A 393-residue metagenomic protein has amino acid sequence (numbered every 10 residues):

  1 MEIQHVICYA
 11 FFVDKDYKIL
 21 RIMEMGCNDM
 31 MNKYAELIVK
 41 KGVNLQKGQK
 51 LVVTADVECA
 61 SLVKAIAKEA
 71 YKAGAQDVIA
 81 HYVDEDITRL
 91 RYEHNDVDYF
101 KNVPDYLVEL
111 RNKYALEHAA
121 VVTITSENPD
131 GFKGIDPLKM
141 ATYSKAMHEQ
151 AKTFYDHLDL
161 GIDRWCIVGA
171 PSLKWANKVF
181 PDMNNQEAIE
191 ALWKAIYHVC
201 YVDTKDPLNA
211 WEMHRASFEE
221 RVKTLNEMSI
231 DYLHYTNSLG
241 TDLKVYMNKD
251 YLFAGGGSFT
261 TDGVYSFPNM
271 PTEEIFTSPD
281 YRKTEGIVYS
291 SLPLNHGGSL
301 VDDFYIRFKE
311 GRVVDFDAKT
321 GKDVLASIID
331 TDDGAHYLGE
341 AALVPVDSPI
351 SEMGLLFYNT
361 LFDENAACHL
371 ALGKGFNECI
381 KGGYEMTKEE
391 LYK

Functional and structural regions predicted by a protein language model:
H5: Cationic, low-complexity basic patches in intrinsically disordered or flexible, solvent-exposed regions
D14-Y17: Intrinsic-disorder-associated, low-complexity terminal segments enriched in Asp/Asn/His/Tyr and depleted of Lys/Arg
M23-E285: Active-site bordering "gate/hinge" segments that shape substrate access to catalytic or cofactor-binding pockets
E58-C59, E127-P129, S172, G240 (+6 more regions): Short, glycine-/Ser/Thr-/acidic-enriched flexible segments
I275-D330: Long, well-ordered mid-to-C-terminal structural blocks that present hydrophobic/aromatic surfaces
D315-G382: Dual-mode signal for accessory low-complexity, basic/Gly-rich regions
I380-K393: Compact functional segments
